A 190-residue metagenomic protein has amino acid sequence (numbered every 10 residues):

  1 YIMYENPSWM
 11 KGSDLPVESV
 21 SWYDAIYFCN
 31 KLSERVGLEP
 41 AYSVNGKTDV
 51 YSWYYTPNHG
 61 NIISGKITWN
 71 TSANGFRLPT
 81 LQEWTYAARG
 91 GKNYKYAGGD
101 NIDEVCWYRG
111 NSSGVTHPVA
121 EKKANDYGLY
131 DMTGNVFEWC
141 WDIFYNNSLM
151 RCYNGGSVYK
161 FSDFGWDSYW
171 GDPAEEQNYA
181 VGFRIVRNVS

Functional and structural regions predicted by a protein language model:
Y1-S13, S113: Short, conserved catalytic-motif segment at the N-terminal edge
K11-E18, A73: Second-shell loop/turn segments in exported
W22-W170, A174-Y179: Functional-site microenvironments in short loops/helix caps that host divalent-cation chemistry
N178-S190: Short, structured beta-strand segments at or near domain termini in extracellular proteins/domains
